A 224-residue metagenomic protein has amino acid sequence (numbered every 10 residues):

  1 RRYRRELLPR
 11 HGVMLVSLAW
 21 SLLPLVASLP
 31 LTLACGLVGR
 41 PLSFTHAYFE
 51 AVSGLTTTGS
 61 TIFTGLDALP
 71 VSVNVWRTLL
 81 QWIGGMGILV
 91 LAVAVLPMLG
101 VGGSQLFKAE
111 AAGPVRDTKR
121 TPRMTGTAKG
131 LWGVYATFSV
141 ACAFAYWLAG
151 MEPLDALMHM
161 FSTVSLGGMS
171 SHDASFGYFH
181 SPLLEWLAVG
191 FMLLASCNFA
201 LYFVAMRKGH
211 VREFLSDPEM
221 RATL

Functional and structural regions predicted by a protein language model:
R1-L224: Membrane-proximal intracellular helices of multi-pass ion channels
